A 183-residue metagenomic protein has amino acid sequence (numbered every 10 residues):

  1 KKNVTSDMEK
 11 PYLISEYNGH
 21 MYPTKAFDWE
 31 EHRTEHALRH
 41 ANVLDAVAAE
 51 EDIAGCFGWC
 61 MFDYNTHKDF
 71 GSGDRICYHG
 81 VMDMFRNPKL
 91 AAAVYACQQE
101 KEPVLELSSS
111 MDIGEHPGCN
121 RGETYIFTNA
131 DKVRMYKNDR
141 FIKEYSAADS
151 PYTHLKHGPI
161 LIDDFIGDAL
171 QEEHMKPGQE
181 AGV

Functional and structural regions predicted by a protein language model:
K1-N87, A91, Q98, E102-T124 (+2 more regions): Substrate-binding/catalytic cleft of secreted carbohydrate-active enzymes, primarily glycoside hydrolases
Y125, N129-V183: C-terminal beta-sandwich/jelly-roll accessory domains of carbohydrate-active enzymes
